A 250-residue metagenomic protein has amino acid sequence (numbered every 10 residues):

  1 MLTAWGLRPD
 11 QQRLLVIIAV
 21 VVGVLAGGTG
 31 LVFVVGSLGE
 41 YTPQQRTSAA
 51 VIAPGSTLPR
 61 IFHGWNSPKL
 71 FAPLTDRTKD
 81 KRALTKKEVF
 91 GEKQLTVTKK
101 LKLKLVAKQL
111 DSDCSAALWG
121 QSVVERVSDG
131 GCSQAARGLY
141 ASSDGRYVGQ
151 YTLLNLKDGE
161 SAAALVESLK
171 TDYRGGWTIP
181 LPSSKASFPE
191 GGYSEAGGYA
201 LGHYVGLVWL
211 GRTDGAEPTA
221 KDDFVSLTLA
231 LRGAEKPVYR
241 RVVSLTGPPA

Functional and structural regions predicted by a protein language model:
L2-F71: Hydrophobic single-pass membrane-targeting/anchoring helices
D10-Q12, V32, L165-Y173, P182: Ribonuclease/tRNase effector modules and their secretory precursors
E40-K104, R240: N-terminal low-complexity, Pro/Thr-rich disordered segments that flank secretion/membrane-targeting signals
T98-C132: Surface-exposed, low-hydrophobicity interaction/linker segments
L110-D113, G149-L153, A220-F224: Second-shell loop/turn segments in exported
S115, S143, L153-K157, Y199 (+2 more regions): Extracytoplasmic/periplasmic, Sec-exported soluble proteins
L118-W119, E125-E167: Mid-length scaffold segments of soluble, non-membrane domains
Y173-A250: Extracellularly exposed regions in secreted/surface proteins, prominently low-complexity, repeat-rich
